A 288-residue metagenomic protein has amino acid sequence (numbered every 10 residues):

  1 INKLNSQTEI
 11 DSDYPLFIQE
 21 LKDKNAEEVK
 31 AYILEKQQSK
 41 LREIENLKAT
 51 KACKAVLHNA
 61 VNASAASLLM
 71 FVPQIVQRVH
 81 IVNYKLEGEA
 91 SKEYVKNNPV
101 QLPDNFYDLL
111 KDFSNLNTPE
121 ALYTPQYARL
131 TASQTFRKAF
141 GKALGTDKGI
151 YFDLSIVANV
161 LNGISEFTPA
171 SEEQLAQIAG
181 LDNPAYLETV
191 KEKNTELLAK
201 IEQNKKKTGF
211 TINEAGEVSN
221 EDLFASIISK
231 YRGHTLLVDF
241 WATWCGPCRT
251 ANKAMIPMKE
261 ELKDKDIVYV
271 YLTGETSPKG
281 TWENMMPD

Functional and structural regions predicted by a protein language model:
I1-H234: Oxidative protein folding and maturation machinery
H234-L236, V268: Charged active-site motifs of nucleotide-sugar-dependent glycosyltransferases
V238, W282: Hydrophobic, well-ordered secondary-structure elements that form the walls of internal hydrophobic environments
F240-P257, G274: Conserved redox-active cysteine motifs that mediate thiol-disulfide chemistry, especially di-cysteine Cys-X(1-2)-Cys
D264-T281, D288: Thiol-based oxidoreductase modules, predominantly thioredoxin-like and allied folds used for disulfide exchange
